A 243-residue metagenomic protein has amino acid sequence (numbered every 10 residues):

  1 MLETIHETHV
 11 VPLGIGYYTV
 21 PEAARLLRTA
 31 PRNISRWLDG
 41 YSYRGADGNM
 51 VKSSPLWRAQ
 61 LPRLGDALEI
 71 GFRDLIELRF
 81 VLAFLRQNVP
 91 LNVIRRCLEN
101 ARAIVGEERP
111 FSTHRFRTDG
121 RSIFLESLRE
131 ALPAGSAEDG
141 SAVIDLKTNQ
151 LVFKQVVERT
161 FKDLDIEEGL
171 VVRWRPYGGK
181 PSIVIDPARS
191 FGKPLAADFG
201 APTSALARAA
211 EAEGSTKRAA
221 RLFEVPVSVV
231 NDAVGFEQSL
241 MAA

Functional and structural regions predicted by a protein language model:
M1-R36, S42, K52, G65-I70 (+5 more regions): Long, charge-rich, low-complexity intrinsically disordered regions
G45-G48: Cytochrome P450 catalytic domain signature, combining two hallmark sequence patches
S53-W57: Carbohydrate-binding surfaces of carbohydrate-active enzymes
